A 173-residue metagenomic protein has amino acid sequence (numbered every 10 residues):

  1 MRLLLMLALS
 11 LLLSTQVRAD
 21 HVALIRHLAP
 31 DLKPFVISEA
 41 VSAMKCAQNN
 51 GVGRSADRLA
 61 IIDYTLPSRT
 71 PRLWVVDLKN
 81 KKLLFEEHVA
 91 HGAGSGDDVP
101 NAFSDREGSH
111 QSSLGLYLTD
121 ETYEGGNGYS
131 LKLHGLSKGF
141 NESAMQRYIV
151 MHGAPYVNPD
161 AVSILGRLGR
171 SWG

Functional and structural regions predicted by a protein language model:
L5-L12: Bacterial N-terminal signal peptides
A19-W172: Cell wall/extracellular polymer interaction/catalysis modules
